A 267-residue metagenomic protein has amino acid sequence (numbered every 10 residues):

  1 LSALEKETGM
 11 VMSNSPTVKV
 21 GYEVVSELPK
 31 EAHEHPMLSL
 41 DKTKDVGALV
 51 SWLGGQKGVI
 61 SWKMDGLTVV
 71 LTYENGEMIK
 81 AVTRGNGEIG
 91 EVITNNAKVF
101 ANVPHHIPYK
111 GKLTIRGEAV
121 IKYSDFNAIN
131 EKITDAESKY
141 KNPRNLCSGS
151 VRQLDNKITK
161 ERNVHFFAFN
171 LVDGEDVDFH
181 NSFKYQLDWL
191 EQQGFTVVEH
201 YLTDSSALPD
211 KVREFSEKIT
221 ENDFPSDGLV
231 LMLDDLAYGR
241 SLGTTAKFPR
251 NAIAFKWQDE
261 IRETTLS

Functional and structural regions predicted by a protein language model:
L1-S267: RNA/tRNA-interacting regions in translation and RNA-turnover enzymes
